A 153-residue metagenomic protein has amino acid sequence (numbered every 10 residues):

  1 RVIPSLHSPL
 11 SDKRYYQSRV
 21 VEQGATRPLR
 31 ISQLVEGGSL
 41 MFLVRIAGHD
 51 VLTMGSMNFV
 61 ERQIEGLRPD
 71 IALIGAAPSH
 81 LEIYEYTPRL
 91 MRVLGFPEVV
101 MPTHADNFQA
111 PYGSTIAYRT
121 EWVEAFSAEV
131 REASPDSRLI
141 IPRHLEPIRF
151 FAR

Functional and structural regions predicted by a protein language model:
R1-G66, R149-R153: Core dinuclear metal-dependent hydrolase active-site scaffold
V2-P4, L73, P102, I141: Structural signal for conserved beta-strand scaffold positions within catalytic alpha/beta enzyme cores
S8-L10, N58-R62, S79-I83, A105-I116 (+1 more regions): Active-site environment of divalent metal-dependent phosphoester hydrolases
L34-E36, S79-Y86, Y118-A125: Soluble or luminal CAZymes and related metallo-dependent hydrolases
R62-E65, E85-V93: A short acidic, amphipathic alpha-helical/loop segment
P69-L73, E98: Conserved acidic residues
P88-R153: Binuclear metal-ion centers of metallo-dependent hydrolases, dominated by the metallo-beta-lactamase
